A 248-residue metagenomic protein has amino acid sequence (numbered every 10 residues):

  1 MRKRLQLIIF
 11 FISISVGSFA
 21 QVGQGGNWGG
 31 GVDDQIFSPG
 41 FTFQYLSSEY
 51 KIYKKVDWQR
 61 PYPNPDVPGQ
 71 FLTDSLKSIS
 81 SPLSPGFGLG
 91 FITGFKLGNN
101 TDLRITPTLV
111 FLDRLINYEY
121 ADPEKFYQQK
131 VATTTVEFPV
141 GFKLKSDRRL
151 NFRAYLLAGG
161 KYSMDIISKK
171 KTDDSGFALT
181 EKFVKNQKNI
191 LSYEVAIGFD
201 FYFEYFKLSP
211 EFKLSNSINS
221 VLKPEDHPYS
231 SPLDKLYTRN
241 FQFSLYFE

Functional and structural regions predicted by a protein language model:
Q21-P85, E248: Short glycine/proline- and aromatic-enriched beta-strand/turn motifs that initiate or cap beta-hairpins
G26-W28, D74-I79, P123-K130, L179-K185 (+1 more regions): Extracellular loop and loop/strand-boundary signature of outer-membrane beta-barrel proteins
G26-W28, K185-V195, F199-E248: Predominantly the C-terminal beta-signal and adjacent terminal strand-loop region of outer-membrane beta-barrel
D34, G98-N100, D147-N151, Y202-E204 (+1 more regions): Outer-membrane beta-barrel channels and translocator barrels
Q35-P39, L83-F87, A132-F138, F152 (+2 more regions): Residues that define the transmembrane beta-barrel architecture of outer-membrane proteins
F41-Y45, F87-F95, P107-L109, F138-S146 (+4 more regions): Residues on the lipid-exposed face of transmembrane beta-strands in outer-membrane beta-barrel proteins
I52-W58, L115-E124, I167-G176, V221-H227: Outer-membrane beta-barrel translocator domains and adjoining extracellular loop/strand segments of Gram-negative
V56-A121: Glycine- and aromatic-enriched membrane insertion/assembly motifs of diderm outer-membrane and organelle channel
